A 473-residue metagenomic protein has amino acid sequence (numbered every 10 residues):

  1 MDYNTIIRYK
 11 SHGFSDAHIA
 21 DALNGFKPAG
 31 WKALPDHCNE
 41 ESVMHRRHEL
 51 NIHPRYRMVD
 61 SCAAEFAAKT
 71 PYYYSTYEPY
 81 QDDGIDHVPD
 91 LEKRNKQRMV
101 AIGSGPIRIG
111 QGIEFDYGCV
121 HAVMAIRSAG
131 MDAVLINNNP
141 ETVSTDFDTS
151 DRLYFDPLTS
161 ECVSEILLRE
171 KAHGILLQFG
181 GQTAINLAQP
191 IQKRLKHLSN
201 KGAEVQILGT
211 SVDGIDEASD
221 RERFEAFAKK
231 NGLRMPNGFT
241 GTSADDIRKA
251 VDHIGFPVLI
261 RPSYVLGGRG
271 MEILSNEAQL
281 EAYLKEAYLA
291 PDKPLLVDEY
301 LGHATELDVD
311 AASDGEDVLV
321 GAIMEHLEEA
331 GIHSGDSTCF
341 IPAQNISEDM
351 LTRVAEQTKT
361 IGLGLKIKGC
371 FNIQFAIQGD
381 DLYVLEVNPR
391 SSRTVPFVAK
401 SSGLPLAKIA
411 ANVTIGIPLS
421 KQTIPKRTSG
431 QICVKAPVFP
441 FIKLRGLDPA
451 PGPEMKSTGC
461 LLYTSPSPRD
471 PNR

Functional and structural regions predicted by a protein language model:
M1-Y9, F14-A22, F26, C38-H45 (+4 more regions): N-terminal beta-alpha lobe that positions the nucleotide/phosphoryl donor in ATP/NTP-coupled carboxylate activation
K27-P35: Intrinsically disordered, low-complexity domain-flanking/linker segments in eukaryotic proteins, enriched
H87-P89, P405, P418: Secondary-structure junction/capping motif
A122, Q357, P405-V413: Generic recognition of well-ordered alpha-helical segments
A399, L404, I415: Flexible, glycine-rich terminal cap/loop adjacent to redox cofactors in electron-transfer oxidoreductases
I409-L462: Glycine-rich active-site loop/lid that clamps phosphate-bearing ligands
Y463-R473: Single conserved hydrophobic/aromatic residue that forms the stacking wall/gate of nucleotide- or nucleobase-binding
